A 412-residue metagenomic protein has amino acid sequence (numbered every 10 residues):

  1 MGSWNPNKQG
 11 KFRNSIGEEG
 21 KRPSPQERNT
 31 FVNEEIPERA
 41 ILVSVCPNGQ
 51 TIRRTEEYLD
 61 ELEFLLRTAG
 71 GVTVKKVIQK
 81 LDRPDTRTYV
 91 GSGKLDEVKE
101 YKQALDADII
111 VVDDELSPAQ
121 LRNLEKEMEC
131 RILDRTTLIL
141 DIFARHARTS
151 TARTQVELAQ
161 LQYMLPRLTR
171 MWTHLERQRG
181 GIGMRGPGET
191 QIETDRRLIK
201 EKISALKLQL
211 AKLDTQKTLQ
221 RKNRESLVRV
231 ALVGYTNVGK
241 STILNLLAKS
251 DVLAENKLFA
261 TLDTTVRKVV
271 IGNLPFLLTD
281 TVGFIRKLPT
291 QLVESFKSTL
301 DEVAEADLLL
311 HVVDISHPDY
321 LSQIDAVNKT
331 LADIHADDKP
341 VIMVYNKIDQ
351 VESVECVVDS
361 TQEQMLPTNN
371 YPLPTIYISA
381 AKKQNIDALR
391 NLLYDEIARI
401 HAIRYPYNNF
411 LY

Functional and structural regions predicted by a protein language model:
M1-I139: N-terminal accessory targeting/assembly segments
M1-L42, E63, Q162, P166-V238 (+4 more regions): C-terminal-of-GTPase-core extension/linker across diverse P-loop GTPases
E27, F31-V32, E56-D60, R83-E100 (+3 more regions): Switch II of P-loop NTPase G domains
E34-E35, K102-A104, E125, K268-G272 (+4 more regions): Conserved catalytic network of the ASCE P-loop NTPase/AAA+ motor domain
P47-G49, L81, D85, E115 (+4 more regions): Conserved Switch II/interswitch segment of TRAFAC-class P-loop GTPases
V72-K75, Q79-D85, K257-K287: Switch I (G2) and immediately adjacent beta-strands of P-loop GTPase domains
T137-V156: Short alpha-helix plus adjacent loop in nuclease-associated cores
K222-E225, L246-F276, T290-S295, Y320 (+1 more regions): Switch I (effector-binding) loop of TRAFAC-class P-loop GTPase G-domains
